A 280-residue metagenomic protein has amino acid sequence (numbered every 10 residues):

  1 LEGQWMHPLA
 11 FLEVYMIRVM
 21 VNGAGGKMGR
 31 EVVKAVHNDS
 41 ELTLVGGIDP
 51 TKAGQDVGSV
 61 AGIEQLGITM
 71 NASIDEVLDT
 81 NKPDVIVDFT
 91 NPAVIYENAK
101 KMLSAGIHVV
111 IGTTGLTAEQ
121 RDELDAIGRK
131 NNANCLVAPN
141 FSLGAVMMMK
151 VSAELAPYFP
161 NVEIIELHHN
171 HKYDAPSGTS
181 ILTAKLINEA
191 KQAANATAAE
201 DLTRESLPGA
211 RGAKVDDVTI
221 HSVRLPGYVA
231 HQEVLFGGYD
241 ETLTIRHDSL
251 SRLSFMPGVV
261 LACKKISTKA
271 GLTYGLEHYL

Functional and structural regions predicted by a protein language model:
L1-F11: N-terminal amphipathic/hydrophobic targeting modules at extreme N-termini, encompassing cleavable Sec/SRP-type signal
I17: Nucleotide donor/acceptor-binding cores
M20-N22, K27-N81, P160-L280: C-terminal substrate-binding/catalytic lobe of Rossmann-fold NAD(P)-dependent oxidoreductases
V21, I111, C135-V137: Hydrophobic residues in well-ordered beta-strands that form the structural core
D75-E76, N81-S104, G115-Q120: Beta-loop-alpha module in the N-terminal Rossmann-like domain of NAD(P)-dependent dehydrogenases, especially those
K100, A105, T113-C135, V151-A153: Rossmann-fold NAD(P)-binding glycine/threonine-rich loop
M147-F159, A175: Rossmann-like NAD(P)H-binding beta-loop-alpha module
